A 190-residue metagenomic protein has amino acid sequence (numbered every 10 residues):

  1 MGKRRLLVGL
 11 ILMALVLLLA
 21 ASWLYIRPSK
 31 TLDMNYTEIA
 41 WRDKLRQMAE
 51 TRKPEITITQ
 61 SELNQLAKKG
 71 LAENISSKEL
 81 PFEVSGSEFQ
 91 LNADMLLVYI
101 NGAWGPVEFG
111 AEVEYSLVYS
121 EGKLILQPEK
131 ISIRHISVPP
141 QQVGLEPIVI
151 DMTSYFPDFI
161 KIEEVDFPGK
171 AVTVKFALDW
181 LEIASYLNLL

Functional and structural regions predicted by a protein language model:
G2-L190: Extracellular/lumenal and peripheral-membrane lipid-interaction modules
